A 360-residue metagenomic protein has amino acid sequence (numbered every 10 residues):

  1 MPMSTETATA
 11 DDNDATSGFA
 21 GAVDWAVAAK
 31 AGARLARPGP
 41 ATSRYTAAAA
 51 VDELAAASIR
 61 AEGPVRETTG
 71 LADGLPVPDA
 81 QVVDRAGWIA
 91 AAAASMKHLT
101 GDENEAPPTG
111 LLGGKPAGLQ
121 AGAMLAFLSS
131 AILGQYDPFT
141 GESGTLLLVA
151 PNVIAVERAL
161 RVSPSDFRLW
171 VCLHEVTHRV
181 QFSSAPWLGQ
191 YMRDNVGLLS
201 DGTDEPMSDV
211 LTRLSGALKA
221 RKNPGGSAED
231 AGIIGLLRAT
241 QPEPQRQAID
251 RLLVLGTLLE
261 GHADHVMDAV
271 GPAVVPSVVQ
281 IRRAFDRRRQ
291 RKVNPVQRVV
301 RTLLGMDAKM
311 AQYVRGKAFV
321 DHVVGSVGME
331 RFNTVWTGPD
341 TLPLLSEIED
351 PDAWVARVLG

Functional and structural regions predicted by a protein language model:
M1-A90, V314, S326-G360: N-terminal low-structure segments adjacent to metalloprotease catalytic domains across cellular compartments
A15-K30, L133-V149, G226-A231: Acidic, low-complexity proline/glycine-rich segments
F19-A41, A86-N104, S227-R238, R289-K292: Short, compositionally biased low-complexity segments
A57-P151: Auxiliary, metal-adjacent structural segments of Zn-dependent hydrolase domains
S129-L133, S183-V275: Post-HExxH zinc-binding segment in Zn-dependent metallohydrolases
N152-V171: Short pre-active-site segment immediately N-terminal to the catalytic Zn-binding motif
F167-S183, V320: Active-site recognition of the HExxH zinc-binding catalytic motif
A239-G360: Pan-zinc metallopeptidase signature
